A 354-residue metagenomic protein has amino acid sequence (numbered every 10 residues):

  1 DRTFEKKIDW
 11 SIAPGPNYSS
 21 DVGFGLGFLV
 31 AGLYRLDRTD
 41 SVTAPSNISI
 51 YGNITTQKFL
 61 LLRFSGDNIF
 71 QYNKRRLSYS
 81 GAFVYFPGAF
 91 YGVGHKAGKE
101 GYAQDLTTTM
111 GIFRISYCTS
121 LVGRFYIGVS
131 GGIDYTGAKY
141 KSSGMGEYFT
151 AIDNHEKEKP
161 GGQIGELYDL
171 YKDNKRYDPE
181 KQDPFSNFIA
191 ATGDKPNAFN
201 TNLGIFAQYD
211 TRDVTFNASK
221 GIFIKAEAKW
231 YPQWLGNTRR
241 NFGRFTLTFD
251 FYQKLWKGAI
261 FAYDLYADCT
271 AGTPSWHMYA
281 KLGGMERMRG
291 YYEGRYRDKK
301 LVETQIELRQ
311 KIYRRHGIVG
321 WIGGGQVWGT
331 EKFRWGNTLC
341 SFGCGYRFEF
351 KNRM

Functional and structural regions predicted by a protein language model:
T3-I12, P16-F199, R295-D298, M354: Gram-negative/organellar outer-membrane beta-barrel architecture
W10-I12, S46-I50, L77-G81, F125-V129 (+7 more regions): Transmembrane beta-strands of outer-membrane beta-barrel proteins
P14-P16, F28-G32, F64-N68, F113-T119 (+7 more regions): Residues on the lipid-exposed face of transmembrane beta-strands in outer-membrane beta-barrel proteins
L33-D37, Y51-Q57, V84-G88, T136-A138 (+5 more regions): Sequence/structural signature of outer-membrane beta-barrel proteins
G193, L203-Q208, R212-I312, W328: C-terminal outer-membrane beta-barrel translocator/porin domains of Gram-negative envelope proteins and their
W276, Y313-G320, G329-F333, M354: Extended hydrophobic-aromatic, low-complexity segments
K281, W321-V327, N337-T338: Active/binding-pocket-proximal capping segment
R334-M354: C-terminal beta-signal and terminal closure region of outer-membrane beta-barrel proteins
